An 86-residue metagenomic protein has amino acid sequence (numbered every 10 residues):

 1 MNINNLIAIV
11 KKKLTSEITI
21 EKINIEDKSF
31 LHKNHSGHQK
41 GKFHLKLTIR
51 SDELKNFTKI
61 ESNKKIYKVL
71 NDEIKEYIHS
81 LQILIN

Functional and structural regions predicted by a protein language model:
M1-N86: N-terminal, polar/charged subdomain of small-to-medium soluble alpha/beta proteins
